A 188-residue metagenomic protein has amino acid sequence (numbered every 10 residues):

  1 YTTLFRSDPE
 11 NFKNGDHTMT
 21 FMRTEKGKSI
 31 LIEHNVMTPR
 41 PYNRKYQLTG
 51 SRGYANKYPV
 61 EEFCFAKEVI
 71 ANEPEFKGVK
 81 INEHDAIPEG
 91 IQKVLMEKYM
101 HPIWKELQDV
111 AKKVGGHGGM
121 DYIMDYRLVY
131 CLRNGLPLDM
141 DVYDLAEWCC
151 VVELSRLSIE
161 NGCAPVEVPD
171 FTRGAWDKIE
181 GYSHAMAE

Functional and structural regions predicted by a protein language model:
Y1-L4: Short, small-residue-biased leader/transition segments that mark boundaries at the very start of proteins
R6-D8, T24-K26, V36-T38, R52 (+1 more regions): Short, flexible loop/turn elements at secondary-structure junctions
P9-F12, T38-P41, N56: Short glycine/serine/proline-enriched coil/turn segments at secondary-structure junctions
G15, T20-K26, L48-G50: Active-site beta-strand termini and strand-to-loop segments that position acidic
H17, I32-Y42, G116-H117: Glycine-rich phosphate/pyrophosphate-binding beta-alpha loops
N35, V60-E61: Residue-level structural signal for beta-strand termini and adjacent loop
P41-R44, T49-S51, N56-P59, I70-E188: C-terminal helical cap and adjacent loop that interface with cofactors, partners, or active-site loops
